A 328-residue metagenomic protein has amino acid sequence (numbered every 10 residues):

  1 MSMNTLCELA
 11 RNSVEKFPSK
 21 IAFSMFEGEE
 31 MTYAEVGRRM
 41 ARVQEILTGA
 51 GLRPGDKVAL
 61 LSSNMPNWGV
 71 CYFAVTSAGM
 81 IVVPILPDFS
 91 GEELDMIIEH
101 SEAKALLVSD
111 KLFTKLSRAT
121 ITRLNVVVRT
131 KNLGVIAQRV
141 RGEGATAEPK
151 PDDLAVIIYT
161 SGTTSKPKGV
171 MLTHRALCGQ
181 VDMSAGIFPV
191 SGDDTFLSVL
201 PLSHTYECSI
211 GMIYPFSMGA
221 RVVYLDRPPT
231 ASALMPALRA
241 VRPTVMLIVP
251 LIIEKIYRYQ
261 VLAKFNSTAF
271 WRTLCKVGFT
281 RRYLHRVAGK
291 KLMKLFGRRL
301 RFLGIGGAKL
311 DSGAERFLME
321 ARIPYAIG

Functional and structural regions predicted by a protein language model:
S2-M3, R11, S19-M65, G69-F73 (+2 more regions): Conserved AMP-binding/adenylate-forming core of the ANL superfamily
S19, R141-Y159, K166, P189-T195: Conserved pre-ATP/AMP-binding loop-to-beta segment of ANL
T32-E35, A155-V181: Conserved AMP-binding A3 loop
Q44, K57, S63-V83, P87-G91 (+5 more regions): A short helix-loop-beta submotif of the ANL/AMP-binding
G49-A50, S77-A137, G144-A147: Structural core segment of the AMP-binding/adenylate-forming
S62-M65, L86, V190, L200-T205 (+1 more regions): Conserved AMP-binding
F113-P151, Q260-K291: ANL superfamily adenylate-forming
C178-T195, L202-K290, R299, E320-P324: Conserved AMP-binding/adenylation subdomain of ANL enzymes
